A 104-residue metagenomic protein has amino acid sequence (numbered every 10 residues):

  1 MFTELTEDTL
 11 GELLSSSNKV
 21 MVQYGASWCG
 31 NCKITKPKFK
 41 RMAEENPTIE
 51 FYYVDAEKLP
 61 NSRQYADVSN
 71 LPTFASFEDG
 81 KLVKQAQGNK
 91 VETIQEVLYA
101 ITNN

Functional and structural regions predicted by a protein language model:
M1-V20, E96-N104: N-terminal leader/targeting and pre-domain segments
E4-L5, Y24, K36-F39, A43-N61: Thiol-based oxidoreductase modules, predominantly thioredoxin-like and allied folds used for disulfide exchange
T9-L10, K58-R63, T93: Short acidic active-site motifs
T9-M42: Local sequence-structure signature of Cys/Sec-based thiol-disulfide redox active-site neighborhoods
L59, L71, V83: Active-site loop signature of alpha/beta-hydrolase-fold enzymes
A66-A75: Structural micro-motif
S76-N104: Non-catalytic, surface beta->alpha helical segment in thiol-disulfide oxidoreductase systems
